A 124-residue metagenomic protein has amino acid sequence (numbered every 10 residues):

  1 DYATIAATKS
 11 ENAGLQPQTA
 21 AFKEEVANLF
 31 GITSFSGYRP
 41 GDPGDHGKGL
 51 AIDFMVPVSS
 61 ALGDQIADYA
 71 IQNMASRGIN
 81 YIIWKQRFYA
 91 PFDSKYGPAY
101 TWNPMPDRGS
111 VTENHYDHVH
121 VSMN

Functional and structural regions predicted by a protein language model:
D1-P91, Y116, S122-M123: Secreted/periplasmic proteins that engage bacterial cell-wall peptidoglycan
F92-V111: Short, low-order "capping/linker" segments at domain edges
P106-N124: C-terminal edge-of-domain segments
